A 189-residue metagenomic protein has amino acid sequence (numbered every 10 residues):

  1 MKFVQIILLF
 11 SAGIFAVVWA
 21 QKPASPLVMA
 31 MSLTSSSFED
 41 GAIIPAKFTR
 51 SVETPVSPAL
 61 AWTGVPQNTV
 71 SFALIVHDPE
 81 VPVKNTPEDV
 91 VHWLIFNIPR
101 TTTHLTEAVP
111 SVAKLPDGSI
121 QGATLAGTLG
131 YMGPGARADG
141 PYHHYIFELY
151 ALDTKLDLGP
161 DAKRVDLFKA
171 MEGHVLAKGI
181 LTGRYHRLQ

Functional and structural regions predicted by a protein language model:
M1-Q5: N-terminal Sec-pathway targeting helices
I6-A16: Bacterial N-terminal signal peptides
V18-Q189: N-terminus-centered regions that define maturation/targeting leaders and the start of the first functional domain
